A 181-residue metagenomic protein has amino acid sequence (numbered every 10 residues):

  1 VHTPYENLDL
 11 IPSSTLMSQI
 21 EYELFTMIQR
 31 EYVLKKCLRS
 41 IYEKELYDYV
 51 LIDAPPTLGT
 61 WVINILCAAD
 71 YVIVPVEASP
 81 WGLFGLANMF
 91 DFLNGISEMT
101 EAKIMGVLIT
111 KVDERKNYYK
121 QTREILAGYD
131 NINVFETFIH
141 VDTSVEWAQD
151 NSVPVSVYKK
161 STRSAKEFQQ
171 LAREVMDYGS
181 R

Functional and structural regions predicted by a protein language model:
V1-L58: Cytosolic-facing regulatory segments adjacent to core modules
S13, T137, V141, K160: Active-site donor-binding loop signature of nucleotide-sugar glycosyltransferases
L16-M17, V141-V145: Active-site/binding-pocket entry motifs
L24, L34, V145, V155-Y158: Short clusters of hydrophobic/aromatic residues that line enzyme substrate/ligand-binding pockets
V33, G85-N88, E167: Charged catalytic carboxylate motif
R39, E43-T143: Conserved catalytic-core segment of NTP-binding enzymes
Q149-E167: C-terminal boundary of histidine-terminating zinc-finger modules
Q170-R181: C-terminal alpha-helix
